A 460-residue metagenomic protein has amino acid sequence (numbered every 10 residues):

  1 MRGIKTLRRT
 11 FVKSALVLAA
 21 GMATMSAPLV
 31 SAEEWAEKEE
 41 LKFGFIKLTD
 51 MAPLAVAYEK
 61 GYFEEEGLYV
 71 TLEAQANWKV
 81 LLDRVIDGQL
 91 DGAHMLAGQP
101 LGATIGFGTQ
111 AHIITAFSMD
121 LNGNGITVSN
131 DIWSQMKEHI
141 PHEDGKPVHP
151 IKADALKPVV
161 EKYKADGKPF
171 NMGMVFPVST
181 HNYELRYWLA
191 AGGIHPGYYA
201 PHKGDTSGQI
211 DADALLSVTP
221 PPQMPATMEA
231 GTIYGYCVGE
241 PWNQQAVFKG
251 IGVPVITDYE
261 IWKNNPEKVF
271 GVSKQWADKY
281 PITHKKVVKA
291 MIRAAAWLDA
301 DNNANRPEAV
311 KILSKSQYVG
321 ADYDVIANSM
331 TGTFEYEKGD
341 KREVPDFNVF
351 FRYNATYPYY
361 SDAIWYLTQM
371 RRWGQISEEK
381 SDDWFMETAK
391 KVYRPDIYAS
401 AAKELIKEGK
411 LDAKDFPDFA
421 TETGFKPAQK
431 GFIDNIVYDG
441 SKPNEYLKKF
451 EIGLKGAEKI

Functional and structural regions predicted by a protein language model:
R2-L18: N-terminal secretory signal peptides and thylakoid transit peptides that target proteins across membranes
L16, L90, I233, I292-A296: Solvent-exposed alpha-helix faces
M22-S31: C-terminal segment of classical bacterial N-terminal signal peptides
E33-D211, L215-S217, T227-N264, D418 (+1 more regions): Short, glycine-/small- and polar/acidic-enriched structural segments that line small-molecule recognition paths
I126-T127, V269-V272, W276-A277: Short glycine- and hydrophobic/aromatic-rich loop-to-beta-strand nucleating segment in the catalytic cores
H181-E184, P220, M224, W242 (+3 more regions): Internal, well-ordered alpha-helical segments in soluble enzyme and binding-protein domains
K279-D396: Secondary-structure end/capping motifs
I364-I460: Conserved C-terminal helix/tail region of periplasmic/extracytoplasmic solute-binding proteins
